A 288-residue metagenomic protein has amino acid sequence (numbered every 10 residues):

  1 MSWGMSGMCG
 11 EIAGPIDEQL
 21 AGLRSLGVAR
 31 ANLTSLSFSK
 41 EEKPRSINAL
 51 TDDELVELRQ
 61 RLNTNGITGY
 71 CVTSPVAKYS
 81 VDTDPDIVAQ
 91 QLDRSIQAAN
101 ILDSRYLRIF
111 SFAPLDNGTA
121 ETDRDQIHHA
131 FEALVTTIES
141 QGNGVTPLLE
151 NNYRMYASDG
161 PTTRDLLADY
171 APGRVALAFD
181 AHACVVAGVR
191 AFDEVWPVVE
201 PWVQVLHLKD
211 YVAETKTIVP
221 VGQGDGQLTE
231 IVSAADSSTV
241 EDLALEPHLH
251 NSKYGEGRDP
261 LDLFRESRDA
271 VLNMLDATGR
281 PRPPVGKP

Functional and structural regions predicted by a protein language model:
M1-G4, C9-A29, N63-T64, Q97 (+3 more regions): Histidine-acidic metal/acid-base catalytic patches
M1-S6, T68-Y79: N-terminal small/glycine-rich loop or linker at the start of catalytic domains across soluble metabolic enzymes
C9-E11, S35-S37, P75-K78, S111-L115 (+4 more regions): Active-site-proximal loop/turn and secondary-structure-junction residues that shape catalytic pockets, frequently
Q19, V56-E57, R61-N65, K78-F179 (+4 more regions): Active-site acidic/histidine proton-transfer and metal-coordination neighborhood in alpha/beta enzyme cores
L26, A31-E42, Y70-V76: Short, conserved active-site loops that position catalytic residues or coordinate cofactors/metal ions across diverse
N32, C71, R108, L148 (+2 more regions): Conserved beta-strand positions in the central sheet of alpha/beta enzyme cores
N32-E57, F112-G118: Glycine-rich, proline-tolerant flexible connector loops at the mouths of alpha/beta enzymes
S39-R45, K78-D82, L115-A120, V185-A187 (+2 more regions): A short acidic, helix-capping loop that chelates divalent metal ions and anchors anionic groups
